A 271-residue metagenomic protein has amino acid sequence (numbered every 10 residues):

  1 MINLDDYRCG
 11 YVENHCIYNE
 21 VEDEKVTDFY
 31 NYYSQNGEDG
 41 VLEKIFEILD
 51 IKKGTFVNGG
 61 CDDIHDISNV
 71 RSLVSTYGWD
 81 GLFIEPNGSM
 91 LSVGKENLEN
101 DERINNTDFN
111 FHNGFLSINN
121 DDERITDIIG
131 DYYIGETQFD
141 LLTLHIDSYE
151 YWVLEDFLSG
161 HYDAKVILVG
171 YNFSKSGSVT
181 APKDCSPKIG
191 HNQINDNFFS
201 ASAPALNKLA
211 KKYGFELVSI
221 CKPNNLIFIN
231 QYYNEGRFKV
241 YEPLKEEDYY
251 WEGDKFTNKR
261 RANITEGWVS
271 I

Functional and structural regions predicted by a protein language model:
M1-T27, I271: Membrane-proximal basic amphipathic "stem/tether" segments
Y7-E13, I17, N31-S34, S174 (+1 more regions): N-terminal, active-site-proximal structural segment of metallo-dependent hydrolase catalytic domains
E24-D28, G190-Q193: Short glycine/proline- and acidic residue-enriched helix-loop micro-motifs that form flexible lids or anion-recognition
F29-I128, L141, F173-S176, E252-K259: SAM cofactor-binding core of SAM-dependent methyltransferases, primarily the Rossmann-like beta-alpha-beta module
I45-F46, L98, I129-Y133, L206 (+1 more regions): Hydrophobic, Leu/Ile/Phe/Ala-enriched alpha-helical segments that form helix-helix packing faces
I51, R103-I104, I134-E136, Y162: Helix N-cap/coil-helix junction residues
T55-N58, S72, W79-D80, T137-L144 (+1 more regions): Conserved acidic-Pro-Pro-aromatic motif
D121-E136, D156-G160: Short amphipathic alpha-helix with an adjacent loop that forms part of the alpha/beta core around
